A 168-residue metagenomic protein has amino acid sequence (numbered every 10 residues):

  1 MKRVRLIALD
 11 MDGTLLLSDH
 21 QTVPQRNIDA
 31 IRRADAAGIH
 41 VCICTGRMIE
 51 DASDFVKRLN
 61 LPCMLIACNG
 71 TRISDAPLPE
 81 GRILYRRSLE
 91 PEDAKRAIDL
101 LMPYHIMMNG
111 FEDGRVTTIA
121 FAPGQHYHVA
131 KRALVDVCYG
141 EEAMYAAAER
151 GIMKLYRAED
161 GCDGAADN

Functional and structural regions predicted by a protein language model:
K2, L59-L61, R150: Structured loop/turn residues at beta-strand edges in well-structured enzyme cores
K2-R3, A37: Short loop/turn elements that form and flank the Walker-type P-loop nucleotide-binding site in RecA-like NTPase cores
R3-H20: Asp-based phosphoryl-transfer active-site loop
A8, L65-I66, Y156: Residues embedded in well-ordered beta-strands within globular domains across many folds
V23-Q25: A short acidic/small-residue loop/turn micro-motif
N27-R132: Active-site phosphate-binding/coordination module
L134-V135, Y139-G140, Y145-N168: C-terminal cap/substrate-recognition subdomain and adjoining C-terminal extension of metal-dependent phosphatase-like
